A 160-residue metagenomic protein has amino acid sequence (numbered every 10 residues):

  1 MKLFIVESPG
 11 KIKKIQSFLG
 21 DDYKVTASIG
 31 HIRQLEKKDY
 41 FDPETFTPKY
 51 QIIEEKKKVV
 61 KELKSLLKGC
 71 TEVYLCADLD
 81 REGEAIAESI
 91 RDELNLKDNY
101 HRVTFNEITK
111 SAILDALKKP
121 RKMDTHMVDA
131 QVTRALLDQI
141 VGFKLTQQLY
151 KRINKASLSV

Functional and structural regions predicted by a protein language model:
M1-L145, L149-R152, A156: Intrinsically disordered, low-complexity regulatory segments
V160: N-terminal cationic and glycine-rich segments that engage phosphates or anionic surfaces
